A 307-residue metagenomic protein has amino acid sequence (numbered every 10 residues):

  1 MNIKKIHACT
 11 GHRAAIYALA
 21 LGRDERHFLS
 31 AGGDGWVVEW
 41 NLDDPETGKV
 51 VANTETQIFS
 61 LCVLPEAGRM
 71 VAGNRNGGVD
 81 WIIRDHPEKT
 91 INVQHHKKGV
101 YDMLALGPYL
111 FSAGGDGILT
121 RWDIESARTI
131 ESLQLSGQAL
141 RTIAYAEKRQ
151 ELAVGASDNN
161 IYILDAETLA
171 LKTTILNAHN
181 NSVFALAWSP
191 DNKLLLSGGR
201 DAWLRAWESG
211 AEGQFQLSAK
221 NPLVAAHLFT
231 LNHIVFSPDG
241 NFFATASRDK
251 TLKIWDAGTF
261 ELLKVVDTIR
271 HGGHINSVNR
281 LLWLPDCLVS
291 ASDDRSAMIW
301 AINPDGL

Functional and structural regions predicted by a protein language model:
C9-I16, V51-F59, V93-V100, L133-L140 (+3 more regions): WD40/WD-repeat beta-propeller blade N-cap
R23-D24, P65-E66, A105-G107, E147-K148 (+3 more regions): Residue-level detector of Asp-centered blade-edge/turn motifs that repeat once per structural unit in beta-propeller
A31-D34, G73-N76, A113-D116, G155-D158 (+3 more regions): Conserved strand-to-loop turn within each blade of WD40 beta-propeller repeats
V37-N41, V79-I83, L119-W122, Y162-L164 (+3 more regions): WD40-repeat beta-propellers
L42-P45, I83-P87, I124-A127, D165-L169 (+3 more regions): Short loop/turn segments that connect beta-strands within beta-propeller blades
S277-L307: Blade-level signature of beta-propeller repeat domains, shared across WD40, Kelch, NHL, RCC1 and BNR/Asp-box propellers
